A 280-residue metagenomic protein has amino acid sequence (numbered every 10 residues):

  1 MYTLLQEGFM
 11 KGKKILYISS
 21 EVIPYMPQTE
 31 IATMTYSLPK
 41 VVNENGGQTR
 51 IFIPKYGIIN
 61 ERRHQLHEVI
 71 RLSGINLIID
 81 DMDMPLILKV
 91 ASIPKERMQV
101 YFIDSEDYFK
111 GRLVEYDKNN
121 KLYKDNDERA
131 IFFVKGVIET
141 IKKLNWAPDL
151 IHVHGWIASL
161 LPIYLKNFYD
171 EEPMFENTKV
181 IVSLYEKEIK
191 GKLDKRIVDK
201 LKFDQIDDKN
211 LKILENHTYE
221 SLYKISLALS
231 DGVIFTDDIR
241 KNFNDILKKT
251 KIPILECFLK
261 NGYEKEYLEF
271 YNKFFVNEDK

Functional and structural regions predicted by a protein language model:
Y2-K280: Catalytic cores of nucleotide-sugar-dependent glycosyltransferases that transfer UDP/GDP/TDP-activated
